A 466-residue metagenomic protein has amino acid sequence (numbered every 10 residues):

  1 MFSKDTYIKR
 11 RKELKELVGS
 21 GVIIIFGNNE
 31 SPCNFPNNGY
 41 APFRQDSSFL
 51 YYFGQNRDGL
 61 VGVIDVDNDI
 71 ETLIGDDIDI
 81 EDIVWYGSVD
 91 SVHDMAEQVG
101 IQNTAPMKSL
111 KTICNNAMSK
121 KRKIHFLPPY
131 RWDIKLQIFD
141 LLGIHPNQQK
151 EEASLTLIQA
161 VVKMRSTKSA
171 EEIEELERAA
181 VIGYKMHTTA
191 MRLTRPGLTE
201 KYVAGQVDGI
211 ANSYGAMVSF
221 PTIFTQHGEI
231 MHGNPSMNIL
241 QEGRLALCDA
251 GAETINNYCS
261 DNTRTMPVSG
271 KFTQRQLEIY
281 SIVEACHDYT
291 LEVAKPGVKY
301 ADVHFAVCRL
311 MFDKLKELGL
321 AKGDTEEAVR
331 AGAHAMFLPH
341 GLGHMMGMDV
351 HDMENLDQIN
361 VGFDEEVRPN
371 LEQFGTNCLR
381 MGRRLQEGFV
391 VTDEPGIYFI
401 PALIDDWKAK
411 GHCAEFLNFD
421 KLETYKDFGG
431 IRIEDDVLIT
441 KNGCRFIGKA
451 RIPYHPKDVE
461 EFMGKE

Functional and structural regions predicted by a protein language model:
M1-E466: Active-site neighborhoods and metal-handling regions in enzymes and metal-associated proteins
